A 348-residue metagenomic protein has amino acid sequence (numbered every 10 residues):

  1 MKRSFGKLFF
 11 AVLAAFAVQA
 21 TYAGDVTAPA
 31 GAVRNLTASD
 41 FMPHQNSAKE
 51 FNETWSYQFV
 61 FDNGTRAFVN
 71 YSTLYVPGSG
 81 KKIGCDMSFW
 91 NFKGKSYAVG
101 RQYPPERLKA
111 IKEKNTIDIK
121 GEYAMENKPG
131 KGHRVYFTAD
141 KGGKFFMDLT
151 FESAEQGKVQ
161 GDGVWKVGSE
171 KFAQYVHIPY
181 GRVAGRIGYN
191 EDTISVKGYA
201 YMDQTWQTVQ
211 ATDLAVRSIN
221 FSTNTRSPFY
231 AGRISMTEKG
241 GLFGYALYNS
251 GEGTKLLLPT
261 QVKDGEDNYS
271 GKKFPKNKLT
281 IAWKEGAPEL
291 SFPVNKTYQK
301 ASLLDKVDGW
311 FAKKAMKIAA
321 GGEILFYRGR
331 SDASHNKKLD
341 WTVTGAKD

Functional and structural regions predicted by a protein language model:
M1-F9: Bacterial N-terminal signal peptides that target proteins for export
F10-A17: Bacterial N-terminal signal peptides
A23-D348: Structured soluble/peripheral alpha/beta segments that form catalytic or ligand/cofactor-binding pockets
